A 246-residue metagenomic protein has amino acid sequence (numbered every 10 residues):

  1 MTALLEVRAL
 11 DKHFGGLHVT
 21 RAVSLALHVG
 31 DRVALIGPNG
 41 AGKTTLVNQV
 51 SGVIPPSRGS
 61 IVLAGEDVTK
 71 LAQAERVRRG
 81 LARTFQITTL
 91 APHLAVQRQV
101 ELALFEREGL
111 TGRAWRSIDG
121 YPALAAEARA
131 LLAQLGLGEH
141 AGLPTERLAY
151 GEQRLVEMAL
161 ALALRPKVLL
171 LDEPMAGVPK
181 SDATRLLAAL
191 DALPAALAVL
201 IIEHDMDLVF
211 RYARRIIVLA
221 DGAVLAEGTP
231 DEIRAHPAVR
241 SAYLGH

Functional and structural regions predicted by a protein language model:
T2-H246: Glycine-rich phosphate-binding loops of nucleotide-dependent enzymes
